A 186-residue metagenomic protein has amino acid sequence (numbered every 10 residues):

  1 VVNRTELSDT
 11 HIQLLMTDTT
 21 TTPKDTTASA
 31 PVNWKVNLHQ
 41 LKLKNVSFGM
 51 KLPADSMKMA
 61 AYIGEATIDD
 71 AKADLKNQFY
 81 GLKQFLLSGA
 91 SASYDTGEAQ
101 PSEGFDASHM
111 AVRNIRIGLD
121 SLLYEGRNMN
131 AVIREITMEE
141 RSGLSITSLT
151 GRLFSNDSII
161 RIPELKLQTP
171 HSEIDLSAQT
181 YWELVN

Functional and structural regions predicted by a protein language model:
V1-R127, L144, D175-V185: Secondary-structure transition motifs
K58, L167-Q168: Tandem-repeat/low-complexity and Cys-motif detector
V132-I136, I159-L165: Transmembrane beta-strand segments that form the barrel wall of outer-membrane beta-barrel proteins
E140-I146, Q168-I174: Solvent-exposed loop/turn segments connecting transmembrane beta-strands in outer-membrane beta-barrel proteins
L149-L153: Feature captures outer-membrane beta-barrel proteins of Gram-negative bacteria and organelles
K166-L167, T180: Hydrophobic beta-strand positions in extracellular immunoglobulin-like domains
